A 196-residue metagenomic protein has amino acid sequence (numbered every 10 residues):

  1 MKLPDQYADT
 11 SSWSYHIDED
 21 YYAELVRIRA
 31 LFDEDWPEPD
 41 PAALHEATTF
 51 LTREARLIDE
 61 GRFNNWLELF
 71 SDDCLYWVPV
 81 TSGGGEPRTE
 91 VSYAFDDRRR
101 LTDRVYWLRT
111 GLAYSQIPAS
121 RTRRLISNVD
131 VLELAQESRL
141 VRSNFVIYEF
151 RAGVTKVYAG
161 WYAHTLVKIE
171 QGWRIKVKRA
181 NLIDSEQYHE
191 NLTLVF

Functional and structural regions predicted by a protein language model:
M1-V26, S138-R142, A152, A159-N191: Short beta-strand edge/turn micro-motifs at domain boundaries
K2-E60, E68: Short, low-complexity N-terminal intrinsically disordered segments enriched in polar/charged residues
E54, W66, L101, L166: Hydrophobic pocket/interface hotspot
E54-A55, A113-A119, A152-G153: Short helix-to-loop capping/linker segments positioned immediately adjacent to catalytic or ligand/cofactor-binding
D72-V141: A solvent-exposed, acidic/Ser-Thr-rich amphipathic alpha-helical stretch
G84, Y148-R151: Short, solvent-exposed loop/turn segments at secondary-structure junctions
L192-F196: Compositionally biased, intrinsically disordered linkers/stalks adjacent to structured regions
